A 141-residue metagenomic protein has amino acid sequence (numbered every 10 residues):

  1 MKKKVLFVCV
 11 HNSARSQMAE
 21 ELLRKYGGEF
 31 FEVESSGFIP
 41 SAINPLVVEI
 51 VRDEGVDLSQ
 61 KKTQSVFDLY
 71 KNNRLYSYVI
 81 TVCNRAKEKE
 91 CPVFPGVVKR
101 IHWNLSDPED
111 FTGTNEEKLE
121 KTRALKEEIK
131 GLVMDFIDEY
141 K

Functional and structural regions predicted by a protein language model:
M1-Y70: Conserved active-site segments centered on acidic
K2-K4, K71-V82, T122: Cytosolic catalytic domains that perform sulfur/thiol-centered chemistry
N12, V51, V79-I80, I129: Conserved small-residue
E34, Y78-I80, I101-W103: Hydrophobic/aromatic beta-strand patches that form the interior of the parallel beta-sheet core in alpha/beta enzyme
G37, C83, N104-S106: Residues at the C-termini of beta-strands that transition into short coil/loop
I39, N72, S106-P108: Short, solvent-exposed coil/turn elements at secondary-structure transition points
R74-G96: Mid-chain, well-packed structural core segment of small domains
E88-K141: Phosphate-binding/catalytic loops
